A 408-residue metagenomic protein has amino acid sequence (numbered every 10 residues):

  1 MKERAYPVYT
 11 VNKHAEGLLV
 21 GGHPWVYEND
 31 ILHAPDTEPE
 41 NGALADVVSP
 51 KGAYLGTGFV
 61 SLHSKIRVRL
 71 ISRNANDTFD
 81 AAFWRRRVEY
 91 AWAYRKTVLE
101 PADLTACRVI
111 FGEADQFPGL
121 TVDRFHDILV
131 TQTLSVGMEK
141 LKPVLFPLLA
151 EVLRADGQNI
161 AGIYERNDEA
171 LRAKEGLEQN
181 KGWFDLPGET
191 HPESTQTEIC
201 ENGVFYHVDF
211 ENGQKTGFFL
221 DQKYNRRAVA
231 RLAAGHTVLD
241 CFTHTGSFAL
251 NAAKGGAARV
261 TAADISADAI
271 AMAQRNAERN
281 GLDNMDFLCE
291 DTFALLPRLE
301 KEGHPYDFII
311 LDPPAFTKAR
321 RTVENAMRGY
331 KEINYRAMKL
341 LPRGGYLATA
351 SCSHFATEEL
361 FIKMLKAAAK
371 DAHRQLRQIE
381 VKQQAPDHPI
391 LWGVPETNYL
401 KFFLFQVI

Functional and structural regions predicted by a protein language model:
M1-H126: Non-catalytic accessory regions of SAM-dependent methyltransferases
I110-D123, K142-F218: Non-catalytic substrate-recognition/targeting regions of SAM-dependent transferases
G235-H244: Conserved class I S-adenosyl-L-methionine
T245-A258: Conserved SAM-binding loop of SAM-dependent methyltransferases across substrates and taxa, primarily the Class I
R259-D264: Conserved SAM-binding motif I beta-strand of class I
D268-I310: S-adenosyl-L-methionine
Y306-R336: Mobile active-site "lid"/loop adjacent to the S-adenosyl-L-methionine
E332, Y346-I408: C-terminal catalytic and target-recognition region of SAM-dependent MTase-like enzymes, primarily methyltransferases
